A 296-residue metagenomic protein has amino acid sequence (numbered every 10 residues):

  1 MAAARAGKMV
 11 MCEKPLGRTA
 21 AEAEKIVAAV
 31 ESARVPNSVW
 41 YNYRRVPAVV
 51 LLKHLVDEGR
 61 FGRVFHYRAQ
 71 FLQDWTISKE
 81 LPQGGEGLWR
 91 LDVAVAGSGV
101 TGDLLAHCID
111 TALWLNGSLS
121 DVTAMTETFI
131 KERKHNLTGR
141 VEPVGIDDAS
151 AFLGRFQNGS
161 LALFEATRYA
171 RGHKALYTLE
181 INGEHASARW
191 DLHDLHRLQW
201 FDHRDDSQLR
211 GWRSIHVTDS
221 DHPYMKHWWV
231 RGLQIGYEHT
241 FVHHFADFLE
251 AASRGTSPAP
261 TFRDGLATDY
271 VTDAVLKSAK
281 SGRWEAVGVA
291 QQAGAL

Functional and structural regions predicted by a protein language model:
M1-R44, G59: Beta-strand-loop-alpha-helix segment that lines the small-molecule cofactor/substrate pocket of alpha/beta enzymes
M11-C12, N37-V39, R68, F164 (+1 more regions): Hydrophobic residues in well-ordered beta-strands that form the structural core
I26, L52, A274-V275: Aromatic/hydrophobic pocket-lining residues that form π-stacking "cages" and hydrophobic walls in ligand
Y43-V144, L198, G282: Predominantly a Rossmann-like dinucleotide-binding segment in NAD(P)-dependent oxidoreductases
R44-R45, Q70-W75, T126-K131, N158-S160 (+4 more regions): Glycine-rich beta-alpha junction loops
G62-H66, K277-L296: C-terminal capping/lid region of NAD(P)-dependent oxidoreductase domains
A106, E165-K174, G236: Glycine-rich phosphate/pyrophosphate-binding beta-alpha loops
D121, K131-G145, A151, R155-N158 (+4 more regions): C-terminal glycine/acidic-rich active-site capping loop/insertion
